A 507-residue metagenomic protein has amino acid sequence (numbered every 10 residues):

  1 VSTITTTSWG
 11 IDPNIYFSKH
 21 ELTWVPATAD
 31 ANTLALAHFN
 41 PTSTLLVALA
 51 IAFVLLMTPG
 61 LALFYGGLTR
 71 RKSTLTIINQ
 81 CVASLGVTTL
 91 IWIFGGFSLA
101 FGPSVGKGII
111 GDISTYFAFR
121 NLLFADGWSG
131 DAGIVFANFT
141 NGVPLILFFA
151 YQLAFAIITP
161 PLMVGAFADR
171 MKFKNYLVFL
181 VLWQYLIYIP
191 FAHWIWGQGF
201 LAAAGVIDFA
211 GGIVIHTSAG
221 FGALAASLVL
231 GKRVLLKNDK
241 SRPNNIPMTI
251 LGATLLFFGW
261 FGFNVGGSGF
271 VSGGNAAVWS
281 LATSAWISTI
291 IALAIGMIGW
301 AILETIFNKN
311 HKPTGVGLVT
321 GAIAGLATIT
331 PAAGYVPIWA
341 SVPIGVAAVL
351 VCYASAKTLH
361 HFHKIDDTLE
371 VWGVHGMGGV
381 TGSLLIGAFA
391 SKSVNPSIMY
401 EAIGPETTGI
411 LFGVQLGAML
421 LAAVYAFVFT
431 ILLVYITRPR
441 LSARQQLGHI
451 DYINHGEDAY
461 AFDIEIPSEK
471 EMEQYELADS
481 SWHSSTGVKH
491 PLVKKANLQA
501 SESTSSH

Functional and structural regions predicted by a protein language model:
T3-H507: Glycine- and aromatic-enriched membrane alpha-helices
